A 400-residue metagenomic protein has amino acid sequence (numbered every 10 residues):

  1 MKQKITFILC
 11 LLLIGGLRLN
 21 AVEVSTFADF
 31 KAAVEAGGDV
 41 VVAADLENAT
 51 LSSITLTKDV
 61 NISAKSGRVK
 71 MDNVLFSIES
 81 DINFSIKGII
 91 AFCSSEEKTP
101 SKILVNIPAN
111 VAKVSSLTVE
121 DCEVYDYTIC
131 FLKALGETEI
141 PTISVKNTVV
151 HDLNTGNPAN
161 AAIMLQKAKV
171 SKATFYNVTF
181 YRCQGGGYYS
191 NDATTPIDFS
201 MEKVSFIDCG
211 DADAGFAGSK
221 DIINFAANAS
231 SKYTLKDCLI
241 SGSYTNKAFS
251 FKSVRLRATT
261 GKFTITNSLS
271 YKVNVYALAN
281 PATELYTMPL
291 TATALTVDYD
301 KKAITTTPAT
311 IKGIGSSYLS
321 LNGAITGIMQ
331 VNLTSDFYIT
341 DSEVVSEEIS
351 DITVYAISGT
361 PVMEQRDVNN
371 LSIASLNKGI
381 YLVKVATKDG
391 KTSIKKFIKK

Functional and structural regions predicted by a protein language model:
M1-E23: Bacterial Sec-dependent N-terminal signal peptides
V24-T26, Y276, I328, I339: Disulfide-bonded cysteine-rich modules in secreted/extracellular proteins, activating on the conserved Cys frameworks
S25-K31, G37-V60, S66-L75: N-terminal extracellular ligand-recognition/capping segment immediately after the signal peptide
G37, D59, D81, K378-G379: Beta-strand-connecting loops/turns
L51-S52, M71-S77, C93-V111, Y125-E139 (+6 more regions): Extracellular beta-strand/beta-solenoid scaffold signature
A64-S66, I82-C93, K113-D126, E139-N154 (+5 more regions): Right-handed parallel beta-helix
C238, R257-V331: Acidic, glycine- and Ser/Thr-rich low-complexity intrinsically disordered tracts in extracellular/secreted proteins
V331-K400: C-terminal outer-membrane/trafficking sorting elements
